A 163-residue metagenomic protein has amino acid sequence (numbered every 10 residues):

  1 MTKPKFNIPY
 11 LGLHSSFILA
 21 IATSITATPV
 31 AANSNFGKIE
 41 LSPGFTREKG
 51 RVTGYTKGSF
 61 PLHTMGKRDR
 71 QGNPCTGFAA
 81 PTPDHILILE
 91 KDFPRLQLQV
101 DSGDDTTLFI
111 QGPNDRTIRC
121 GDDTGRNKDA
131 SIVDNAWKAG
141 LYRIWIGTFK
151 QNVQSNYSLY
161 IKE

Functional and structural regions predicted by a protein language model:
T2-S16: Bacterial N-terminal signal peptides that target proteins for export
S16-T23: Classic N-terminal secretory signal peptides
V30-K67: Predominantly extracellular/luminal regions of secreted and cell-surface proteins, especially disulfide-bonded
E40, I86-I88, Q99, V133-N135 (+1 more regions): Generic structural detector for well-ordered beta-strands
G66-R95: Non-catalytic, beta-strand-enriched accessory regions in extracellular/secretory proteins and membrane protein
I86-S102, L108-F109, Y142-I146: Hydrophobic beta-strand segments within beta-rich accessory/binding domains
F109-Y160: Noncatalytic accessory or regulatory domains flanking protease catalytic cores in secreted, cell-surface, and selected
